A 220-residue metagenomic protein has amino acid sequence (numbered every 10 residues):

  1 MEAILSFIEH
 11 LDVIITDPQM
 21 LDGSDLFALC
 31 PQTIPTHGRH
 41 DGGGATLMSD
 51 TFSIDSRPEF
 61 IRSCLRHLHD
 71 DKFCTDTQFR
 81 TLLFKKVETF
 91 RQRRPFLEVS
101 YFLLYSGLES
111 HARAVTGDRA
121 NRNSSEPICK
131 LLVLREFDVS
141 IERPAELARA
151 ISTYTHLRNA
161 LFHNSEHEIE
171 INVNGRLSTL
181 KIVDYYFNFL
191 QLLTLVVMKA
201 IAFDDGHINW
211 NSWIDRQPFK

Functional and structural regions predicted by a protein language model:
M1-F102, S106, I182-K220: Charged, non-catalytic interaction/linker regions at domain boundaries that couple catalytic cores to substrate
L11, G117-D118, E168, F203: Generic macromolecular interface patches on structured domains
L21, E109, H167-E168: Short, solvent-exposed loop/turn segments at secondary-structure junctions
G23, D138, N174-L177: Intrinsic-disorder/low-complexity loop/linker signature
F102-R149: Flexible secondary-structure boundary motifs
R143-W213: Charge-enriched, short contiguous segments at helix-coil
